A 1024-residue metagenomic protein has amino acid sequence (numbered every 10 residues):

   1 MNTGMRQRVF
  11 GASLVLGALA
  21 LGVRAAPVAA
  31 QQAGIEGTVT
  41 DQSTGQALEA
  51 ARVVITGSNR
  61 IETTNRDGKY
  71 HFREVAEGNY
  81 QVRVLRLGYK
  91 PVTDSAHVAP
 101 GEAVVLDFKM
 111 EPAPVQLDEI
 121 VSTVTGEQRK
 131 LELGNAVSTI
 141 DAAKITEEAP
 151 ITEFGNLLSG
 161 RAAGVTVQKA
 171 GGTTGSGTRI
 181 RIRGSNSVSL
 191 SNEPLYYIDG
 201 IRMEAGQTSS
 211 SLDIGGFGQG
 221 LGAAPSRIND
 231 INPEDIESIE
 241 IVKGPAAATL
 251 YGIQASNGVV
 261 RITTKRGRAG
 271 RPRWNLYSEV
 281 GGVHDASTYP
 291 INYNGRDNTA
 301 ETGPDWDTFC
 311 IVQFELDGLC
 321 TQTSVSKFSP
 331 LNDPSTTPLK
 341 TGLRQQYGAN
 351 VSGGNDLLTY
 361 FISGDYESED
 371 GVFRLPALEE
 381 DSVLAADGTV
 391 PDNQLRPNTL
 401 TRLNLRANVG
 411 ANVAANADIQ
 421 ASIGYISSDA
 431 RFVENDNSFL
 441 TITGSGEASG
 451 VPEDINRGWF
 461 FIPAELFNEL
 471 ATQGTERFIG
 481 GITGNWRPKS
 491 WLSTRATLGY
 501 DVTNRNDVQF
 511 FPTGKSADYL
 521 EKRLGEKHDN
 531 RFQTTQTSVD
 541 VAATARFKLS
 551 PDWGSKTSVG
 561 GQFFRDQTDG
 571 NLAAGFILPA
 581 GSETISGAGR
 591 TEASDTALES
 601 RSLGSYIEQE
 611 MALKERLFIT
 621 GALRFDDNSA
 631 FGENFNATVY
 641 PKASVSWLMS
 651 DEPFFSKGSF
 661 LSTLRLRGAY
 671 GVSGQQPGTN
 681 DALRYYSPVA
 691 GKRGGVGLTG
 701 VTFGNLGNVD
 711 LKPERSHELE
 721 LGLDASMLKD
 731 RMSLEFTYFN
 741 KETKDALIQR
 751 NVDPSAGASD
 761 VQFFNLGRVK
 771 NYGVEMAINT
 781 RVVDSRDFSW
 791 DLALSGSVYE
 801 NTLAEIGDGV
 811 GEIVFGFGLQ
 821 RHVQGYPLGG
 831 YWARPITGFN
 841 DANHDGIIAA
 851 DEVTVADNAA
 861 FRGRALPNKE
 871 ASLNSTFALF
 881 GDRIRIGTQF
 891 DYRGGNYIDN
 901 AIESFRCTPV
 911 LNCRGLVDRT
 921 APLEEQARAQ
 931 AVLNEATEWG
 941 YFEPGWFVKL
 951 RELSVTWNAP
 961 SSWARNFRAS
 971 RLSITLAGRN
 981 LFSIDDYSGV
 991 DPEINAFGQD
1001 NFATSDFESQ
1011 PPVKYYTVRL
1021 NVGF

Functional and structural regions predicted by a protein language model:
T38-T56, L85-Y89, A99-E148, G155: Short, acidic, small-residue-rich periplasmic hinge/interaction motif at the N-terminus of Gram-negative outer-membrane
S58-K69: Short, acidic Ser/Thr/Gly-rich low-complexity loop/linker segments typical of extracellular and cell-surface proteins
Q128-T146, P150-F154, R161, T173-R181 (+8 more regions): N-terminal, post-signal-peptide soluble/periplasmic segments of Gram-negative outer-membrane pore/transport systems
I198, D317-S352, F361-S363, P452-R487 (+9 more regions): Outer-membrane beta-barrel transmembrane strand signature
N275-S324, F764, R781-A865, R979-L981 (+1 more regions): Conserved small-residue
S287, N332-D365, E369-L375, P391-R477 (+8 more regions): Flexible loop and strand-edge segments within Gram-negative outer membrane beta-barrel domains
G295-K327, N437-A464, V508-E526, Q567-D595 (+7 more regions): Surface-exposed loop/turn segments flanking beta-strands in extracellular/periplasmic regions
N628, G830, R893-L981, N995: Extracytoplasmic gating/loop element in the C-terminal half of outer-membrane beta-barrel translocons and assembly
